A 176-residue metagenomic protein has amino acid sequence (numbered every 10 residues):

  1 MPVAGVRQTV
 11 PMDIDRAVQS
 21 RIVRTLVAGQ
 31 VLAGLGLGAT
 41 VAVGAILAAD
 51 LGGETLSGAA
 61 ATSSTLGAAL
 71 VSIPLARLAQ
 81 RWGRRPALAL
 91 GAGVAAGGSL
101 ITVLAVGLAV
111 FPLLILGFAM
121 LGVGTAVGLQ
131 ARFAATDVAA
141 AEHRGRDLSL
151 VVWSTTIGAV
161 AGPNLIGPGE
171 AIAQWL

Functional and structural regions predicted by a protein language model:
D13-A69: Helix-loop boundary and gating motifs at the non-cytosolic
V31, F111-A126: Hydrophobic core of transmembrane alpha-helices in multi-pass small-molecule transporters, especially MFS/SLC-type
V41, S72, L129, F133 (+1 more regions): Glycine/proline-centered helix-kink
G44, A126-A140: Intracellular juxtamembrane helix-capping segments at the cytosolic ends of symmetry-related transmembrane helices
E54-G58, A141-V151: Loop-to-transmembrane helix entry/capping segments in MFS-fold secondary transporters and related SLC/MFSD carriers
V71-R84: Helix-to-loop junctions at the C-terminal end of transmembrane segments in multipass secondary transporters
G93-L108: C-terminal ends and interior cores of transmembrane alpha-helices in multi-pass membrane transporters/permeases
L108-L113, A141, L150-L176: Helix-loop-helix hairpin linking two adjacent transmembrane segments in secondary transporters
